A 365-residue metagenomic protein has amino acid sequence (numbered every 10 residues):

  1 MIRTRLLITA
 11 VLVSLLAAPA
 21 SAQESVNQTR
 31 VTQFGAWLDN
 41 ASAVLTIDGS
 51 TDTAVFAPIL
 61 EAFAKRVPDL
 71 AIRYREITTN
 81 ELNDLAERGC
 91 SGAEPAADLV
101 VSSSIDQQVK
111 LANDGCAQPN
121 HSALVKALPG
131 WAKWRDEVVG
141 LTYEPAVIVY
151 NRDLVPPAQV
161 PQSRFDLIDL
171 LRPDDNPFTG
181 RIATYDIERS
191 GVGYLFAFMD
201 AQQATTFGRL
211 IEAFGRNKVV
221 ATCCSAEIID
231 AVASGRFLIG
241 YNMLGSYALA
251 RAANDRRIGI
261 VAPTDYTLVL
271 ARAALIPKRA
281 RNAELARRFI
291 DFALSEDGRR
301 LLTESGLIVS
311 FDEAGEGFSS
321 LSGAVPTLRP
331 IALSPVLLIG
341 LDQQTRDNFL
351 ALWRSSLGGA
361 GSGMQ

Functional and structural regions predicted by a protein language model:
Q23-V109: Early extracytoplasmic/lumenal segment of secretory-pathway proteins
S50-A57, P95-A97, S102-A233: Extracytoplasmic ligand-binding site segments that recognize negatively charged/polar headgroups
A93-S102, A221, L238-M243, G259-I260: Paired acidic/hydrophobic, glycine-rich loop segments that form the ligand-binding mouth/hinge of periplasmic-binding
D106-K110, A233, F237-R257, G306: A ligand-binding cleft/hinge motif common to bilobed small-molecule-binding domains
G130, Y143-P145, L210-G215, A221 (+2 more regions): Periplasmic-binding protein-like
V147-L154, F196-A197, L270-N282, L301-L302: A bilobed periplasmic-binding-protein/Venus flytrap-type ligand-binding module shared by bacterial periplasmic
P277-V336: Mature extracytoplasmic/periplasmic domains
S334-Q365: Conserved C-terminal helix/tail region of periplasmic/extracytoplasmic solute-binding proteins
